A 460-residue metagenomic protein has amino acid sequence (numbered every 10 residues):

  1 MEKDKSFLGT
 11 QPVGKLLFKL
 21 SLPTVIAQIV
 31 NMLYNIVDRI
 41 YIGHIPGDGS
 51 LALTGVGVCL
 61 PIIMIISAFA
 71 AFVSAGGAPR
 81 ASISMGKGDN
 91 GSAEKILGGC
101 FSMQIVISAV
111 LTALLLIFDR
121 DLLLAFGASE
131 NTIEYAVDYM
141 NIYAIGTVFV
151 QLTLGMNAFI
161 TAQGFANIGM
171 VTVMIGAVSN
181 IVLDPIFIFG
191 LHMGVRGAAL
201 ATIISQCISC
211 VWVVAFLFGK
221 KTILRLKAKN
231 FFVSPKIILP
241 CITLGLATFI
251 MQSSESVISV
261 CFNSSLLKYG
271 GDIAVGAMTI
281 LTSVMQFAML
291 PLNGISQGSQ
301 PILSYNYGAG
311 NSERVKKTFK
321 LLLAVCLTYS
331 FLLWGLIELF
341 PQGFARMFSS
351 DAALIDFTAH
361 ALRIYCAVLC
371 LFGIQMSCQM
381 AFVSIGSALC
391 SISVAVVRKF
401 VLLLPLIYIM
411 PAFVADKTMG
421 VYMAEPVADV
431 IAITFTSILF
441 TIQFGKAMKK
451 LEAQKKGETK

Functional and structural regions predicted by a protein language model:
M1-T24, A81-V148, H192-G245, L303-V368 (+1 more regions): Short alpha-helical transmembrane segments in multi-pass integral membrane proteins
K19-L20, V58, I181, T243 (+5 more regions): Hydrophobic alpha-helical transmembrane segments of integral membrane proteins, especially lipid-exposed positions
V25-P79, Y143-V150, L239-N306, C326-W334 (+3 more regions): Transmembrane helix-bundle signature of multi-pass secondary active exporters and lipid flippases
N31, N35, R39, G43 (+10 more regions): Juxtamembrane/transmembrane-helix interface segments of polytopic membrane transporters
L33-I36, H44, S50, S84-K87 (+6 more regions): Helix-loop interface residues and adjacent transmembrane-helix termini in multi-pass membrane transporters, primarily
I36-I40, A113, G155-F159, V178-I186 (+8 more regions): Alpha-helical transmembrane segments of multipass membrane proteins
L53-A113, V150-G169, A277-G335, L339-P341 (+1 more regions): Small-residue-rich hydrophobic transmembrane alpha-helices
S74, Y143-T161, G169-A177, A198-V211 (+4 more regions): Short runs within selected transmembrane alpha-helices of multi-pass transporters and secretion channels
